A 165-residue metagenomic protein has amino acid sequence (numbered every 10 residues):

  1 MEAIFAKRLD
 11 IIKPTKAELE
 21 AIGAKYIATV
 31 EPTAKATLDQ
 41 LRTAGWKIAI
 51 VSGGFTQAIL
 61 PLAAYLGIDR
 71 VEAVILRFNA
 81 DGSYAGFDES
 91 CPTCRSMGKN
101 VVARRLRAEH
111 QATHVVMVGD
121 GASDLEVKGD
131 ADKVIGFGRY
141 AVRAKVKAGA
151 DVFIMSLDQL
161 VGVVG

Functional and structural regions predicted by a protein language model:
M1-R42, K47: A metal-dependent, Asp-based hydrolase signature
T33, Q57-P61, E126-V127, K145 (+1 more regions): Phosphate- and divalent-cation-binding pockets in alpha/beta enzyme and binding domains that engage nucleotide-derived
A34-L66, R70-R77: Substrate-recognition element of Asp-dependent hydrolases with the DxDx(T/V) motif
S52-G53, T113-V152: Acidic, Mg2+-coordinating phosphoryl-transfer loop and its flanking beta/alpha structural elements, shared across
L66-C94: Histidine/lysine/aspartate-rich catalytic loop segments that bind and position anionic ligands
E72, V152-L160: Short acidic-hydrophobic, aromatic-tinged amphipathic segments that line or gate anion-handling sites
N79-G86, A144-V152, V163-G165: Short, charged, surface-exposed secondary-structure boundary motifs
C94-L125: Conserved Lys-Pro-Asp/Glu-containing loop-to-beta segment of HAD-superfamily phosphomonoesterases, centered on
